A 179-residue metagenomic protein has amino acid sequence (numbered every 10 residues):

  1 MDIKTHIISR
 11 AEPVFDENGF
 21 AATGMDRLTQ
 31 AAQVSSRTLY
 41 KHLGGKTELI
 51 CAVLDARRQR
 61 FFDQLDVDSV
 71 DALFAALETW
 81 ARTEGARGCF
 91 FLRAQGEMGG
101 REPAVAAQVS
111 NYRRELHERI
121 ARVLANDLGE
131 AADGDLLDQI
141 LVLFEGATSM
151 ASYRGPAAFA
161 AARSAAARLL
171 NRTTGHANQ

Functional and structural regions predicted by a protein language model:
H6, E48, A72, A76 (+3 more regions): Amphipathic alpha-helical interaction segments
H6, R10-E48, A52: Helix-turn-helix
I8, D71, R114-A121, A125 (+3 more regions): An amphipathic alpha-helix signature
R10-E17, Q64, L143-M150: Solvent-exposed, amphipathic alpha-helical segments
A52, F62-R87, L136-I140: Hydrophobic alpha-helical connector segments
L54, R58, A106-H117: Amphipathic, non-transmembrane alpha-helical scaffold segments
T83-A107: Amphipathic alpha-helical segments used for helix-helix packing
A104-S110, N126-Q179: Hydrophobic/aromatic-rich alpha-helical bundle segments in the mid-to-C-terminal region
